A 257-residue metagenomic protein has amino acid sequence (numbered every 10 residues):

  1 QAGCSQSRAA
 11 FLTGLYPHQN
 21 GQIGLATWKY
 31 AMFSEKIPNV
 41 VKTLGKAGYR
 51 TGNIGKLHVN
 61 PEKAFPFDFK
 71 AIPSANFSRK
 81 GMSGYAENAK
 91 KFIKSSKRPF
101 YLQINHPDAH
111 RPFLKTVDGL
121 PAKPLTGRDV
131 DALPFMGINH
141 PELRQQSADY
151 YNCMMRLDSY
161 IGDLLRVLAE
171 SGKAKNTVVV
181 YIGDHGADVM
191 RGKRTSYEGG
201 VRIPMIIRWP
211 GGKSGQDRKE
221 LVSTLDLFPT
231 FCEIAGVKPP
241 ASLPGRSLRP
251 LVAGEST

Functional and structural regions predicted by a protein language model:
Q1-T257: Formylglycine-dependent sulfatase
